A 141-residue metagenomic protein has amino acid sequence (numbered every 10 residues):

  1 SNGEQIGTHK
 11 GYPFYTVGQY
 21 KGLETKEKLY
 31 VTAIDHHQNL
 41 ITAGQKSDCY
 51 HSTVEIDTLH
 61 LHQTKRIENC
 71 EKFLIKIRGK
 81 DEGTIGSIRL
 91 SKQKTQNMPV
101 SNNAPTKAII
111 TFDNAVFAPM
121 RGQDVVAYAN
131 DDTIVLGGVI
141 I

Functional and structural regions predicted by a protein language model:
S1-I141: AMP-forming adenylation/ATP pyrophosphatase catalytic core
